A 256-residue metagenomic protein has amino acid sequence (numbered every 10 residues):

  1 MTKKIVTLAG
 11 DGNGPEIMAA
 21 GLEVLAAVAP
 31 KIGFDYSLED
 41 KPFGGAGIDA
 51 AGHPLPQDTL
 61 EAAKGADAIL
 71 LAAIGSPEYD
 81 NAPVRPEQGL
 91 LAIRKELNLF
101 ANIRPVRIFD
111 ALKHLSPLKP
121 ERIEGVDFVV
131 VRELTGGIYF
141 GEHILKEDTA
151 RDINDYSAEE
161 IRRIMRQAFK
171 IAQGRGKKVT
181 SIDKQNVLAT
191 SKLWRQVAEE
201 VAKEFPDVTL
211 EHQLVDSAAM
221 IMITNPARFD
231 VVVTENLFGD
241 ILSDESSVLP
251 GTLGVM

Functional and structural regions predicted by a protein language model:
M1-G12, E39-K41: Generic N-terminal amphipathic, Lys/Arg-enriched alpha-helix
K4-V6, Y36, A68-L70, F100-N102 (+6 more regions): Structural motif
V6-E23, A27-A29, E147-D216, R228: Glycine-rich phosphate/diphosphate-binding loop of Rossmann-like nucleotide-binding domains
G10-G12, F43, I74, I108 (+3 more regions): Short, ordered loop/turn segments at secondary-structure junctions
D11-G14, D67, V131, A168 (+1 more regions): Buried hydrophobic positions in well-ordered alpha/beta secondary-structure cores of metabolic enzymes
G33-Q57, M220-M222: N-terminal beta-loop-helix "entrance" segment that forms/cooperates in small-molecule cofactor or anionic ligand
D49-N154, L237-G239: N-terminal glycine-rich phosphate/adenylate-binding segment common to multiple enzyme folds
L60-E78, D207-M256: Glycine-rich phosphate-binding loop
